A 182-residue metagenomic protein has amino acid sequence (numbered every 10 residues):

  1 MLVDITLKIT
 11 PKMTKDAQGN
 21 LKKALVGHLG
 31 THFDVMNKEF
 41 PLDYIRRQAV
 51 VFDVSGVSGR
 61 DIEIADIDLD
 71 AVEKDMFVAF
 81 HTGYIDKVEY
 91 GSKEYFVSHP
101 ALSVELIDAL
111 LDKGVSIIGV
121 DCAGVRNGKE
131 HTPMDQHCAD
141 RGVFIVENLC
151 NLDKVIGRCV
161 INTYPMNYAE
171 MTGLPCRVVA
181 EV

Functional and structural regions predicted by a protein language model:
M1-V182: Active-/binding-site microenvironments in catalytic and ligand-binding cores
